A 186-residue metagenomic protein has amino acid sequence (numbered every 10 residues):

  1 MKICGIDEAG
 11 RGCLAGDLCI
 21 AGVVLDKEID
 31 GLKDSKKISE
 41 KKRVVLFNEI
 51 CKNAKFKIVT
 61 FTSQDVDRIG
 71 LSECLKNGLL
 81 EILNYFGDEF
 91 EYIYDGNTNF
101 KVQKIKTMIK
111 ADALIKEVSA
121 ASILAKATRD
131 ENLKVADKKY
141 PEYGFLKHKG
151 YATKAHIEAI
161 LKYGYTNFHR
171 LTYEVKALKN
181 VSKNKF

Functional and structural regions predicted by a protein language model:
M1-F186: RNase H-like, Mg2+-dependent phosphodiesterase core, and more generally RNA phosphate-backbone-engaging helix-loop
